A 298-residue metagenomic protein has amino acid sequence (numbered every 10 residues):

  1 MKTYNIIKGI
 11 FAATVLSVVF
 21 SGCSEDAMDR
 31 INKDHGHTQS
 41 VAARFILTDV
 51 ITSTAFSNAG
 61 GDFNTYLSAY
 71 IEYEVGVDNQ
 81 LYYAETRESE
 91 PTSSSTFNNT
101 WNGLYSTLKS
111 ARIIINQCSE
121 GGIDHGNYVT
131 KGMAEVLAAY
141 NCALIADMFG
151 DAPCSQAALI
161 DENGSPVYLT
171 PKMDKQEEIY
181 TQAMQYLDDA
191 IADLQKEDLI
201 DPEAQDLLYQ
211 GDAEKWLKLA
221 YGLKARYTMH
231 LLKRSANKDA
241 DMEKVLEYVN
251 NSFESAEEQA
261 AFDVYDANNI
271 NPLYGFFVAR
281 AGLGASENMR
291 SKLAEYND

Functional and structural regions predicted by a protein language model:
M1-S21: Sec-dependent bacterial lipoprotein signal peptides
C23-E72, Y105, G121: Membrane-proximal, proline-rich intrinsically disordered regions
F45, D239-D298: Hydrophobic-face positions in mid-chain alpha helices that act as interaction patches
A55, L144, M148-D151, H230-K238: Alpha-helix C-terminal capping/termination sites
N79-A152, P166-E197: Conserved, well-structured interaction surfaces
Q205-E257: Aromatic- and glycine-enriched pocket-lining scaffold segments that form the walls of small-molecule binding clefts
